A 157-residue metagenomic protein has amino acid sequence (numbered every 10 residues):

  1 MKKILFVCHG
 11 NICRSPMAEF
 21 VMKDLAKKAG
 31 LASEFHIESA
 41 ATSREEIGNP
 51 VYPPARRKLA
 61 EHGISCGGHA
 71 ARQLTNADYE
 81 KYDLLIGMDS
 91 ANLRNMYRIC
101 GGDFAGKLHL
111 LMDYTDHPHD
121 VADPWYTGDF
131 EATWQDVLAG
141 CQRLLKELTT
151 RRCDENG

Functional and structural regions predicted by a protein language model:
M1-K81, K146-G157: Conserved active-site segments centered on acidic
S15, M88-D89: Replace "coordinates the UDP/GDP/TDP-sugar" with "coordinates nucleotide-activated sugar donors
D78, L84, S90-G157: Phosphate-binding/catalytic loops
